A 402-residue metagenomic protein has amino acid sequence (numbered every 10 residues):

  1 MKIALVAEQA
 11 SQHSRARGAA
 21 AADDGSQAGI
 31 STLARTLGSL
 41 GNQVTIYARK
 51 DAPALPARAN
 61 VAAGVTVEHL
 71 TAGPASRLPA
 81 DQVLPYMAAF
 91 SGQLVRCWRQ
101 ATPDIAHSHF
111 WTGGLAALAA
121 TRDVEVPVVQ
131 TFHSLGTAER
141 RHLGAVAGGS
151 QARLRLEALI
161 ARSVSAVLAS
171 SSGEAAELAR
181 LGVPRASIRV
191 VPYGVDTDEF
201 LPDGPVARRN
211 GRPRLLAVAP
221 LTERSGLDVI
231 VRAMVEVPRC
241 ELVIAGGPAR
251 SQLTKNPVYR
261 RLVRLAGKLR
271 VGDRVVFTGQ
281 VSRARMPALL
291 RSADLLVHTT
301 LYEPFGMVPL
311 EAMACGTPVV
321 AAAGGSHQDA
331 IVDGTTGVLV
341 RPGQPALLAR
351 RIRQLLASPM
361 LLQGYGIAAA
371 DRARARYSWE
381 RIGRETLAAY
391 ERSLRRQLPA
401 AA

Functional and structural regions predicted by a protein language model:
M1-A59, V65, L398-A402: N-terminal subdomain of nucleotide-sugar transferases
G173, G194: Carbohydrate-associated surface elements
A179, V195-G211: Acidic anion/phosphate-binding donor-loop and adjacent secondary structure in glycosyltransferase catalytic cores
A207-S225, V231-V237, V243-A245: Conserved donor-binding/catalytic core segment of Leloir-type glycosyltransferases
Q280, A288-A293: Short alpha-helical donor nucleotide-sugar binding micro-motif in glycosyltransferases
L301: Aromatic "clamp/platform" in nucleotide-sugar-dependent glycosyltransferases that forms part of the donor/acceptor
P318-A322, I331: Short hydrophobic beta-strand element within catalytic cores of glycosyltransferases and related nucleotide-activated
D333-G334, V338-P345, Q354-P359: Conserved acidic donor-binding segment of nucleotide-sugar-dependent glycosyltransferases
